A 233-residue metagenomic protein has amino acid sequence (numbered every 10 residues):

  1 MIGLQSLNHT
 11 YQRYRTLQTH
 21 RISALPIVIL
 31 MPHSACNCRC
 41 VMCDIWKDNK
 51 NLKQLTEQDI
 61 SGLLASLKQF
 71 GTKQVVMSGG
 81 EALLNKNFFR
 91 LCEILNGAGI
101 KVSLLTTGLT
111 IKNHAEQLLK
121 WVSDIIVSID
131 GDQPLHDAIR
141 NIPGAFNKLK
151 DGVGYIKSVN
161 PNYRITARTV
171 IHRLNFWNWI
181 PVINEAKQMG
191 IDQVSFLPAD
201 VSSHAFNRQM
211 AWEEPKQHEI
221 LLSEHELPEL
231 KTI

Functional and structural regions predicted by a protein language model:
I2-D124, H218, L222-E226, L230: Conserved alpha-helical substructure of the radical SAM core
A98, W121-D124, S128-D130, P134-I233: Radical SAM enzyme [4Fe-4S]-AdoMet core and its adjacent flexible, acidic and glycine-rich loops/tails across
